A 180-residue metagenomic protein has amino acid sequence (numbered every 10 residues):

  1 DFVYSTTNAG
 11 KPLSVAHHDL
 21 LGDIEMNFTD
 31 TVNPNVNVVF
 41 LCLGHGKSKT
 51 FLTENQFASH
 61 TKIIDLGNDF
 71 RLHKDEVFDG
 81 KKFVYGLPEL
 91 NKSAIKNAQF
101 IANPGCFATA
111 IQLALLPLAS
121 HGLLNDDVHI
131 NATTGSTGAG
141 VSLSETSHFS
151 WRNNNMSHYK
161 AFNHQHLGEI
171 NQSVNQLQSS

Functional and structural regions predicted by a protein language model:
D1-A161, N175-Q178: N-terminal Rossmann-like NAD(P) cofactor-binding subdomain of oxidoreductases, focused on the glycine-rich
Q165-L177: Short amphipathic alpha-helix segments
